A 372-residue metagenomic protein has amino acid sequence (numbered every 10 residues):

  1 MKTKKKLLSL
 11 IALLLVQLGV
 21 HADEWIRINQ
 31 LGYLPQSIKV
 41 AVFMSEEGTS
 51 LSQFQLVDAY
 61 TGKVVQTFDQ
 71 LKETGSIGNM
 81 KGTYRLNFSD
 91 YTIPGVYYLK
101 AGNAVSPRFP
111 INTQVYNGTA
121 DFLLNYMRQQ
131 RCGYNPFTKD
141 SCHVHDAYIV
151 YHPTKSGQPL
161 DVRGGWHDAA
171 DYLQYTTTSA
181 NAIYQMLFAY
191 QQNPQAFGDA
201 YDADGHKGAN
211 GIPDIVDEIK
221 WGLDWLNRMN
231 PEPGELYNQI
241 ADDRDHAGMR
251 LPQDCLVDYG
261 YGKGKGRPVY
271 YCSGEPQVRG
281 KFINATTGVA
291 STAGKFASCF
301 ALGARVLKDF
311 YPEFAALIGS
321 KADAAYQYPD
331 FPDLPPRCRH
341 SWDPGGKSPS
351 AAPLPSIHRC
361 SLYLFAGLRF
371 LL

Functional and structural regions predicted by a protein language model:
M1-L8: Bacterial N-terminal signal peptides that target proteins for export
A12-V20: Hydrophobic h-region of N-terminal signal peptides that target proteins for export in Gram-negative bacteria
A22-L31, F122-N125: Boundary/junction segments of secreted and surface-exposed precursor proteins
I26-Q114: Ligand-binding face of N-terminal immunoglobulin V-set domains in extracellular IgSF glycoproteins
G78, V105-A120, F197-E218, P233: Acidic/aromatic-lined carbohydrate-recognition and catalytic surfaces of CAZymes acting on diverse glycans
A101, I183-G205, D224-E232, K295-P312 (+1 more regions): Well-ordered alpha-helical scaffold segments within catalytic/enzyme domains
F122, Y126-T178, G205-A301, F310 (+2 more regions): Extended ligand-binding groove/face enriched in aromatic
